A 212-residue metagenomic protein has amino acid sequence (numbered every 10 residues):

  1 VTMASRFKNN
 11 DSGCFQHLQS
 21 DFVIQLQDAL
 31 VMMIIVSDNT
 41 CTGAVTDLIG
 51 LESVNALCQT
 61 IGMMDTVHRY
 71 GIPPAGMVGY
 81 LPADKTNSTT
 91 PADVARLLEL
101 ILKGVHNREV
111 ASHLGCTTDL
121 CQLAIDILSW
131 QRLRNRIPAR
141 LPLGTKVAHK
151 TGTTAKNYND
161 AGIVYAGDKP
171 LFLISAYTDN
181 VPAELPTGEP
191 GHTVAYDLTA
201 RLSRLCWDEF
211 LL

Functional and structural regions predicted by a protein language model:
V1-T2, M33, V94, I174: Active-site SXXK
S5-F7, I72, T178: A mature extracytoplasmic/lumenal domain signature
R6-G43, L51, N87, P91: Conserved catalytic neighborhood of penicillin-recognizing serine enzymes
K8-Q16, T40-C41, N55, D65-R69 (+1 more regions): Secretory-pathway/luminal and periplasmic proteins that interact with or process carbohydrate-rich
Q16-Q19, D84, G188-H192: Short glycine-enriched, charge-decorated loop/helix-capping segments at active-site entrances that position
F22, G43-H106: Mid-domain, small-residue-enriched loop/turn segments at the edges of structured enzyme/sensor domains
Q27-V31, T42, T46, V54-C58 (+5 more regions): Extracytoplasmic/secreted envelope proteins and their assembly/folding machinery, especially bacterial periplasmic
R96-N135, R140-K146, T151-L212: Structured C-terminal helix/loop/strand segments within mature extracytoplasmic catalytic/sensor domains
